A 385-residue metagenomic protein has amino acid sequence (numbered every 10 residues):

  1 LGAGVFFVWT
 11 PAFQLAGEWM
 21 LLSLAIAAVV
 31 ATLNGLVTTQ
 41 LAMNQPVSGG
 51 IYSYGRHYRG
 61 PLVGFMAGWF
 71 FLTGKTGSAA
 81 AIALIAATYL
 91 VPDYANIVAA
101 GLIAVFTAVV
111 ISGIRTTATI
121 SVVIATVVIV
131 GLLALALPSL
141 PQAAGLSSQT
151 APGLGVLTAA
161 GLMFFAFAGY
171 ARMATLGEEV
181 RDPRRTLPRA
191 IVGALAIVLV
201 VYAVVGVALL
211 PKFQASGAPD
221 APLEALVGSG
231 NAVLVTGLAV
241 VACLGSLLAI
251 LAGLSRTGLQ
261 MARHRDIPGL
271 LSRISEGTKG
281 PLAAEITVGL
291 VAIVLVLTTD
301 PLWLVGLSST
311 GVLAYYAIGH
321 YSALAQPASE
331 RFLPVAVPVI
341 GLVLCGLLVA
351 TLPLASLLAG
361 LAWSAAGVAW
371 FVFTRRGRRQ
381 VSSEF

Functional and structural regions predicted by a protein language model:
L1-W19, S23, A31-T32, L36 (+6 more regions): Membrane-interface "cap" regions at the ends of multi-pass membrane proteins
P11, L15, T32-I103, T107-I111 (+4 more regions): Hydrophobic transmembrane alpha-helices that form the core helical bundles of multi-pass secondary transporters
L21, Y94, V122-T236, S356: Helix-loop-helix junctions that connect adjacent transmembrane segments in multi-pass membrane transporters
S53-G55, G60, P92-D93, A190-L251 (+1 more regions): TM-loop-TM module centered on a large, flexible mid-protein loop between adjacent transmembrane helices in multi-pass
A87, Y94-Q142, S147-G153, I191-L195 (+3 more regions): Membrane-interface loop-to-helix entry segments
Y89, T107-I111, L133-A136, G206-V207 (+5 more regions): Alpha-helical transmembrane segments of multipass membrane proteins
P138, F165, V339-L358: Hydrophobic alpha-helical transmembrane segments in multi-pass integral membrane proteins
I267-I274, A317-L333: Alpha-helical transmembrane segments
